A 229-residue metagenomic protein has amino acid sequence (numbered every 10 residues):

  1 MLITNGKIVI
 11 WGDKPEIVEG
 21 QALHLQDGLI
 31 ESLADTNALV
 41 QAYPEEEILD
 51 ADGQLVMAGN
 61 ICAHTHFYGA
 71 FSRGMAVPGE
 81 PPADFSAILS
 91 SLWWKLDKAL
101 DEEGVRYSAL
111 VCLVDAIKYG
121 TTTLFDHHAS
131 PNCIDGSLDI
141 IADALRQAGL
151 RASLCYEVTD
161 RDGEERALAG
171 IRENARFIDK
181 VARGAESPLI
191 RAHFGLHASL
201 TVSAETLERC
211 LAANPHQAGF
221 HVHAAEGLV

Functional and structural regions predicted by a protein language model:
M1-A42, Q54-V56: N-terminal metal-binding scaffold of metallo-dependent hydrolase/deaminase domains
G6, L23, G28, G53 (+5 more regions): Divalent metal-coordination and catalytic microenvironments
Q54-A76: Di-metal (Zn2+ and/or Mg2+/Mn2+) metal-binding site signature of metallo-dependent hydrolases with the MBL/beta-CASP
F71-V105, D162-G163, G227-V229: Active-site gating loops and adjacent loop-to-helix segments of metal-dependent hydrolytic enzymes
L100-G104, T123-P131: A short, small-residue-rich loop immediately preceding and capping a beta-strand
E102-L113, N174: Short, acidic/polar
H128-V229: Metal-coordinating catalytic core of metallo-dependent amide/deamination hydrolases
